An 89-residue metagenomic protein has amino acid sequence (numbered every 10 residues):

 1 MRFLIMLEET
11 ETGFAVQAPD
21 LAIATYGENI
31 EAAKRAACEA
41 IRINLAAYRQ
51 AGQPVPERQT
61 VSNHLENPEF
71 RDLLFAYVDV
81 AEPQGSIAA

Functional and structural regions predicted by a protein language model:
M1-R2, R35-A89: Short, charged, surface-exposed hinge/linker loops at domain edges that act as mobile lids or interdomain connectors
F3-D20: Short aromatic-glycine-(Arg/Gly/Cys) micro-motifs in beta-strand/loop hairpins
E11, T25, Q50: Short glycine/serine/threonine-biased micro-segments
A15-Q17, Y26, R35, A88: Short acidic, gly/pro-rich beta-turn/loop elements at beta-sheet edges and active-site/ligand-binding grooves
L21-E31: A short, exposed loop/beta-hairpin motif centered on an aromatic-Gly-Thr core
